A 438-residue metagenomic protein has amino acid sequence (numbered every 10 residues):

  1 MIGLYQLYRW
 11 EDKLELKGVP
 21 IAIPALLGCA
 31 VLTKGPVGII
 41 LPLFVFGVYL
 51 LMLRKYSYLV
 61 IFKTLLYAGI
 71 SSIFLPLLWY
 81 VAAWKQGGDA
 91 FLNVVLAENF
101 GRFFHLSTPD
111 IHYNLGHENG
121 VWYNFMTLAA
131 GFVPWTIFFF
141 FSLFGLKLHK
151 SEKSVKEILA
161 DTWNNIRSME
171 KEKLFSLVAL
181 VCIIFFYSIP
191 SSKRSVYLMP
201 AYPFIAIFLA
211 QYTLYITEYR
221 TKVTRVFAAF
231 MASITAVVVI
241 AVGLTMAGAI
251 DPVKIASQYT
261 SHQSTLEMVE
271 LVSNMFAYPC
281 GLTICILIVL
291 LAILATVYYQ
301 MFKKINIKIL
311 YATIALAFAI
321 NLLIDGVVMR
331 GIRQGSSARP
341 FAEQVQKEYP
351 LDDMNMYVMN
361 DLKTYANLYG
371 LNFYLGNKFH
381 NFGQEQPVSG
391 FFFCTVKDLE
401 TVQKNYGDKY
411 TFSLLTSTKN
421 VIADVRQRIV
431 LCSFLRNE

Functional and structural regions predicted by a protein language model:
M1-L4, L41-V45, L198-A206: Hydrophobic core segments of transmembrane alpha-helices in multi-pass, intramembrane catalytic enzymes
M1-V19, T213: Membrane-interface transmembrane helices that cradle and orient dolichyl/undecaprenyl
L7, V94-V95, F103, T213 (+1 more regions): A generic structural signal for nonpolar/aromatic side chains embedded in well-ordered alpha-helices
L7-D12, L51-Y56, F185, V297-Y299: C-terminal ends of transmembrane helices
G18-V19, V37, N93, M199: Residue-level recognition of membrane-helix boundary sites in multi-pass small-molecule transporters
P20-L27: Alpha-helical transmembrane segments of multi-pass membrane proteins
I21, L148-E438: Membrane-embedded architecture of ER/inner-membrane glycosylation machinery
L26, T33, G38-S191, R225-L282: Transmembrane-lumen/periplasm boundary regions of multi-pass, lipid-linked membrane glycan transferases
